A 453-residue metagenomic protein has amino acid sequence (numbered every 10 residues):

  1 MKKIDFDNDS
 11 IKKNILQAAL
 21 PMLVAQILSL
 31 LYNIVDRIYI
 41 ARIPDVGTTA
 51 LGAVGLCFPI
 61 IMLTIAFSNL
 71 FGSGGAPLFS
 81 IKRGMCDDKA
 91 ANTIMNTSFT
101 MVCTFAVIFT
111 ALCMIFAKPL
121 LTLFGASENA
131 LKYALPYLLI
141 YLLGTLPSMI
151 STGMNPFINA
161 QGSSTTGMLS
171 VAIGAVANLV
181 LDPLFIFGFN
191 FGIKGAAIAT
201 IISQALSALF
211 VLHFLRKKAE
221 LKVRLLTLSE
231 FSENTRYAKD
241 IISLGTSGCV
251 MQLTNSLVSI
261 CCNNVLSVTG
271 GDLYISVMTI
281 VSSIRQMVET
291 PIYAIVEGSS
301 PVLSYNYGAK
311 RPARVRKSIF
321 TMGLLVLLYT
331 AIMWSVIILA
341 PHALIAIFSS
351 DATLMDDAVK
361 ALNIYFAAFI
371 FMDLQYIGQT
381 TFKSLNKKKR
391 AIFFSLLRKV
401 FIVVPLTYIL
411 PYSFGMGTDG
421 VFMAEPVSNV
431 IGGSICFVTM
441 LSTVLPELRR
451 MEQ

Functional and structural regions predicted by a protein language model:
M1-A19, F79-G144, N190-G245, L303-A368 (+1 more regions): Short alpha-helical transmembrane segments in multi-pass integral membrane proteins
F6-V46, P59-G74, L78, C103-T110 (+5 more regions): N-terminal transmembrane alpha-helices
Q17-D36, I140, G174, S203-S207 (+4 more regions): Transmembrane helical elements of multi-pass membrane transporters/channels
M22, Q26, I38, P77 (+15 more regions): Transmembrane alpha-helix boundary and packing residues in multipass membrane permease domains and related
I27, L31-G52, L121-E128, L184-F191 (+6 more regions): Helix-terminus/linker motif at the lipid-water interface of multi-pass membrane proteins
T48-P59, A134, L138, A197 (+3 more regions): Small-residue hotspots at the loop-to-helix junctions and early N-terminal turns of transmembrane alpha-helices
L51-A111, S148-G167, N263, I275-S335 (+2 more regions): Small-residue-rich hydrophobic transmembrane alpha-helices
N69-G72, Y141-N159, G167-N178, A196-V211 (+5 more regions): Short runs within selected transmembrane alpha-helices of multi-pass transporters and secretion channels
